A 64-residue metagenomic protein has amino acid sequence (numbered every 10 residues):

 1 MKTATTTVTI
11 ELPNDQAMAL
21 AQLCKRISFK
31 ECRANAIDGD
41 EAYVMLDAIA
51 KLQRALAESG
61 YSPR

Functional and structural regions predicted by a protein language model:
M1-R64: Positively charged, low-complexity terminal tracts and the immediately adjacent first secondary-structure elements
